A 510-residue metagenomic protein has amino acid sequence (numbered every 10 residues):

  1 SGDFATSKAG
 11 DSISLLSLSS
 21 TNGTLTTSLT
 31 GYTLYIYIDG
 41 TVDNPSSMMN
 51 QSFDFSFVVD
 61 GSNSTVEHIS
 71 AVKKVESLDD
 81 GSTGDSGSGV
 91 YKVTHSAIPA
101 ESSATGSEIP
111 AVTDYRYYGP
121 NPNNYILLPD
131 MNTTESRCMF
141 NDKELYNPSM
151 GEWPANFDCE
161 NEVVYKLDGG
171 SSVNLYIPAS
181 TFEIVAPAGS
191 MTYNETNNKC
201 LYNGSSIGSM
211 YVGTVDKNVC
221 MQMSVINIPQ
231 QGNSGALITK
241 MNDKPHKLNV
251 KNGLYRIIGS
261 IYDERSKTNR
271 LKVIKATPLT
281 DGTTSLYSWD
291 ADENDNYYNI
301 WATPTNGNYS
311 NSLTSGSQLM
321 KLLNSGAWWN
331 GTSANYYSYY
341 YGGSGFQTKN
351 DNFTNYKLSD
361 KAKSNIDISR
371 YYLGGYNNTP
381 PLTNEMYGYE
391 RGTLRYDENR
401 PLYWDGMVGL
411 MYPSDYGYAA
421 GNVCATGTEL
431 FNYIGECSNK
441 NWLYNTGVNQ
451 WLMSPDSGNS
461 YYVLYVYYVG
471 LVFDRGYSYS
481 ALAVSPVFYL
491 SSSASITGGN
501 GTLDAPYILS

Functional and structural regions predicted by a protein language model:
S1-T6: Surface-exposed interaction patch
G10-L29, P148-M150, G170, S180 (+1 more regions): Solvent-exposed, conformationally flexible loop/turn segments
S12-E76: C-terminal, structured domain-capping segment
V72-R137, N141-D142, P148-F182, G208-S510: Collagenous Gly-X-Y triple-helix signature in extracellular proteins
M139, L201-N203: Long tandem-repeat architecture
I184-A186: A short, solvent-exposed beta-strand micro-motif common in secreted/extracellular proteins
